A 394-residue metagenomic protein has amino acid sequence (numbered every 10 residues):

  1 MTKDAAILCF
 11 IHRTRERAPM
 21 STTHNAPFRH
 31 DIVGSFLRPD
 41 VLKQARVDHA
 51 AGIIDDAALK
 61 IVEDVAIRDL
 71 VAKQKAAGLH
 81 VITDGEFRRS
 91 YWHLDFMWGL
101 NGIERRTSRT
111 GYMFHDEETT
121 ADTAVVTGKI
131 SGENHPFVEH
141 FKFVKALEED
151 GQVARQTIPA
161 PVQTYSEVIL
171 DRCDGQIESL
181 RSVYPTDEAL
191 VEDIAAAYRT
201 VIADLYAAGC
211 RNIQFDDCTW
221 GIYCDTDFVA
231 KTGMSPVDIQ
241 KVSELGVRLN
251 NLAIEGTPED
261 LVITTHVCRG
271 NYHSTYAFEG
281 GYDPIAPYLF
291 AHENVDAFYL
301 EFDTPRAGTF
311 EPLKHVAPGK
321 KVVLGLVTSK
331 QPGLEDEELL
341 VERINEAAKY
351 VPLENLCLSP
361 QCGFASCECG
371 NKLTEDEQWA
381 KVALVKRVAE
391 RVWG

Functional and structural regions predicted by a protein language model:
K3-D4, E16: Intrinsically disordered, low-complexity polyampholyte segments enriched for Lys and acidic residues
A5-A6, H24: Generic extreme N-terminus detector
H12-G394: Domain-level signal for soluble alpha/beta catalytic cores
